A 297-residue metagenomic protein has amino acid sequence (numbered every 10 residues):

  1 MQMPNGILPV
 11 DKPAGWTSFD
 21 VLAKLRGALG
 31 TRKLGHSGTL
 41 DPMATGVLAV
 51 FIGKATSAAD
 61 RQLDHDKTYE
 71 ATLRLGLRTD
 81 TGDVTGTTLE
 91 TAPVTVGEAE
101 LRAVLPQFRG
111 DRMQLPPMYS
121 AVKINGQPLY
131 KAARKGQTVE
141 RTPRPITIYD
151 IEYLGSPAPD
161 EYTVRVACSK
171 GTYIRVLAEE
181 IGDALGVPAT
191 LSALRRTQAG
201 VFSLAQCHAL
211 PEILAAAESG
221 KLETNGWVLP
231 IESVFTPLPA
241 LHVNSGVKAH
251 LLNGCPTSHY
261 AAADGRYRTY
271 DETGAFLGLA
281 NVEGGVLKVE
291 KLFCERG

Functional and structural regions predicted by a protein language model:
M1-K170, I174-H208: Catalytic cores of RNA-modifying enzymes
M1-P13, F19-H36, L40, A44 (+1 more regions): Accessory RNA 3′-end/elbow-binding domains used by RNA modification enzymes
